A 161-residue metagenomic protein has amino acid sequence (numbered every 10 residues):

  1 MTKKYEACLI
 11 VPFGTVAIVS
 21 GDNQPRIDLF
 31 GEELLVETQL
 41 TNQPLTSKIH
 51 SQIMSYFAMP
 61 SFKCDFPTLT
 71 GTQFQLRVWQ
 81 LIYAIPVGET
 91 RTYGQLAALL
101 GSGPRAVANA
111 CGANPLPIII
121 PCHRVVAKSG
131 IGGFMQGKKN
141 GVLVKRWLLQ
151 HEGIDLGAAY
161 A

Functional and structural regions predicted by a protein language model:
M1-S102, H151-A161: Basic nucleic-acid-binding alpha-helical/helix-turn surface characteristic of O6-alkylguanine DNA
I82, C122-H123, L148: Structural signal for hydrophobic
T92-Y93, P121, F134: Thr-Gly-centered strand-to-loop micro-motif
G112: Residue-level detection of the helix-turn-helix DNA-binding "recognition helix"
P115-L116: C-terminal flanking helix
I119-A127: Short Lys/Arg-enriched helix C-cap and helix-to-coil transition segments that create basic nucleic-acid-contact patches
S129-A161: …primarily DNA-binding HTH/wHTH and HhH modules…
